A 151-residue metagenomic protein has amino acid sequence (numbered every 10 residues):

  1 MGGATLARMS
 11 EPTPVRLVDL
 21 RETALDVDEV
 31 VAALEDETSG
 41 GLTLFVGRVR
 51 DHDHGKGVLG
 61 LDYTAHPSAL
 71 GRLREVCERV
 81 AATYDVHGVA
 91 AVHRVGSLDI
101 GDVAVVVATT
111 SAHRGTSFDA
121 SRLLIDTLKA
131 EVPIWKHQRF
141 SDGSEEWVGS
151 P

Functional and structural regions predicted by a protein language model:
G2-A104, A112-R122, D126-P151: N-terminal, polar/charged subdomain of small-to-medium soluble alpha/beta proteins
V107: Phosphate/diphosphate ligand-binding glycine-rich loop within oxidoreductases
